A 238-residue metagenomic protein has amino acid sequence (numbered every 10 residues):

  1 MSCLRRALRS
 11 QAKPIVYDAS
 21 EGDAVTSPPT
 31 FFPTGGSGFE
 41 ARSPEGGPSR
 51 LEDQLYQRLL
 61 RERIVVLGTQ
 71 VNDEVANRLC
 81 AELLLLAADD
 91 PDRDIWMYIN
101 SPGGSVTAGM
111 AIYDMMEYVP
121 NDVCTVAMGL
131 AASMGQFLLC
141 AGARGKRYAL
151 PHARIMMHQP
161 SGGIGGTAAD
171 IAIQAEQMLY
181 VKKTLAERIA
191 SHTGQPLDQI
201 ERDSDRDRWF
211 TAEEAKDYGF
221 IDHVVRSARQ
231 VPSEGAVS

Functional and structural regions predicted by a protein language model:
M1-M134, C140-S238: N-terminal organellar transit peptides
